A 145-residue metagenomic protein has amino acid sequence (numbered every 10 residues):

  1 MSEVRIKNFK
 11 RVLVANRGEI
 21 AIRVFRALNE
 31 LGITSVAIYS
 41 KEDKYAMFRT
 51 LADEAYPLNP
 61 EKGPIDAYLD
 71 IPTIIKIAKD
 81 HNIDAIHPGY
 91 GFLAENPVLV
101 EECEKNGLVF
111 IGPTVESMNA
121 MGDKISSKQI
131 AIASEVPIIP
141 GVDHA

Functional and structural regions predicted by a protein language model:
M1-A145: N-terminal beta-alpha lobe that positions the nucleotide/phosphoryl donor in ATP/NTP-coupled carboxylate activation
